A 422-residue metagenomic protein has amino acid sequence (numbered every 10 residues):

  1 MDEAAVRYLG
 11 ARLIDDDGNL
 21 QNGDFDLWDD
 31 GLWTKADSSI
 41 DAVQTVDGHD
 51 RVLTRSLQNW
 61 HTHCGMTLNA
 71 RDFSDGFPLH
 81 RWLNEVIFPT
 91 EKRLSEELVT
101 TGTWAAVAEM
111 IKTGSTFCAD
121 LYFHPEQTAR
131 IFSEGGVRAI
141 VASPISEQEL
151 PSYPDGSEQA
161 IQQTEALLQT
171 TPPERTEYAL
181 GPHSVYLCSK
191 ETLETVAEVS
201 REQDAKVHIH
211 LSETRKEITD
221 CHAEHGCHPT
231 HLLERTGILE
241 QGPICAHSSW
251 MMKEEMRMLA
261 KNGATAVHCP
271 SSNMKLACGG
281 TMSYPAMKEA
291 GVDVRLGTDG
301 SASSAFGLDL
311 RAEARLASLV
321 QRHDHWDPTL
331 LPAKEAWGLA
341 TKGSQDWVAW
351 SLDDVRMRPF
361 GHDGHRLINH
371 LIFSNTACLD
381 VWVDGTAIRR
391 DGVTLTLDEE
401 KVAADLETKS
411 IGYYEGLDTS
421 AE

Functional and structural regions predicted by a protein language model:
M1-G23, L27-D30, S38-S39, T341-E422: Active-site microenvironment of metallo-dependent hydrolases
D2-G10, S39-W82, W104, I111-K112: Replace "His-x-His-based motif
S56-W60, C118-A119, A139-A142, Y178-P182 (+4 more regions): Hydrophobic faces of well-ordered beta-strands that scaffold small-molecule active sites in alpha/beta enzyme cores
L68-T101, G135, I140-S157, R215-G242 (+3 more regions): Active-site gating loops and adjacent loop-to-helix segments of metal-dependent hydrolytic enzymes
A70-V137, I161-P172, E407-K409, E415: Alpha-helical scaffold segments that flank or form the walls of functional sites
T128-S249: Metal-coordinating catalytic core of metallo-dependent amide/deamination hydrolases
R235-G242, Y284-R356, H370-I372, T376-A377 (+1 more regions): His/Asp/Glu-enriched, well-ordered alpha-helical/loop segment that forms or immediately abuts the divalent-metal
E254, M258-T298: A conserved active-site cap/scaffold subdomain adjacent to cofactor or substrate pockets
